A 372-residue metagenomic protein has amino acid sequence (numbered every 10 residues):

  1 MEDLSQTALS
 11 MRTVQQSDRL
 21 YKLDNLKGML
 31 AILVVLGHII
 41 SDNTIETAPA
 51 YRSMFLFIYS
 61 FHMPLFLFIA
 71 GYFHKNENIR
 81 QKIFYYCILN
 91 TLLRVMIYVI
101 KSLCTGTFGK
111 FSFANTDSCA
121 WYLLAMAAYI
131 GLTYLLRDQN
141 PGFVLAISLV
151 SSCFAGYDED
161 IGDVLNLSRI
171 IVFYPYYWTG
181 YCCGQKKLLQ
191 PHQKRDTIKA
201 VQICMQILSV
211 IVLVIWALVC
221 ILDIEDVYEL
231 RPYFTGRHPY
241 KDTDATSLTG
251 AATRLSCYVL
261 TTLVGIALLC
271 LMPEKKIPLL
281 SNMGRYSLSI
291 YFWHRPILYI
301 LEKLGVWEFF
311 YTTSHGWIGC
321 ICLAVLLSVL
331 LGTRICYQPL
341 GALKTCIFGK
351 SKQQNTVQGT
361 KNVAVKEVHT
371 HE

Functional and structural regions predicted by a protein language model:
M1-E372: Alpha-helical transmembrane segments and their immediate juxtamembrane cytosolic regions
